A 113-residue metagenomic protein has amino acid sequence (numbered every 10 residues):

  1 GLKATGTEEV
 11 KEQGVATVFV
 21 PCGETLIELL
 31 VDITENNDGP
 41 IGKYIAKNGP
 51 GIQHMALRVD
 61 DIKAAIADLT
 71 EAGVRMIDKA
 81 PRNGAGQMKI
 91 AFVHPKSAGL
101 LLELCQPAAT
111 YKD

Functional and structural regions predicted by a protein language model:
L2-V15, E35-I52, A72-I90, K112-D113: A cross-kingdom feature marking solvent-exposed beta-strand/loop segments within repeated, beta-rich binding/scaffold
V18-F19, E28, K63-D113: Vicinal oxygen chelate
V18-P21, P40-D68: Vicinal oxygen chelate
P21-C22, D32-T34: A glycine-rich, hydrophobic loop/mini-helix early in the fold
E28-D32, A56: Short acidic/polar alpha-helix capping motifs at helix-coil junctions
